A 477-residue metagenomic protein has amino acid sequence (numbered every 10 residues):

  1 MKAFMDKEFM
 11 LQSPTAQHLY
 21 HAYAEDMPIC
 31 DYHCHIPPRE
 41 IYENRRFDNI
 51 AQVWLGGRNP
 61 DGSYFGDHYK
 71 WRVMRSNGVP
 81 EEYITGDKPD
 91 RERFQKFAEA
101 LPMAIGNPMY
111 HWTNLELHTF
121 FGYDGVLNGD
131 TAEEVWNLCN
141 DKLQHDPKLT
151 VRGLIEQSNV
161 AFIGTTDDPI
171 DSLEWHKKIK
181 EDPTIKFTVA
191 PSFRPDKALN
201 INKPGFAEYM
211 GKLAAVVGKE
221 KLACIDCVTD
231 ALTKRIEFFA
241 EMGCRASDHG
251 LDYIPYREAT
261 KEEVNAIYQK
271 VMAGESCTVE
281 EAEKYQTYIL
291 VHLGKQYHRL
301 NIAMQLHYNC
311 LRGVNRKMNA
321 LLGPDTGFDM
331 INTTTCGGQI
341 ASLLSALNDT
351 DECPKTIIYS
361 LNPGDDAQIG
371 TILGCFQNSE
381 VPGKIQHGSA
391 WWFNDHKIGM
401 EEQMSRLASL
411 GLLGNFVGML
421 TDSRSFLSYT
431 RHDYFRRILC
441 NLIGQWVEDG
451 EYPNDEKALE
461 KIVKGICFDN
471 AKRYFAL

Functional and structural regions predicted by a protein language model:
K2-L300, E352-P354, I358-G370, G374-L477: Metal-cofactor-binding active-site regions of metalloenzymes
E43-N44, K317-N319: Short secondary-structure transition/capping segments
V279, F328-T334: A short acidic, glycine-rich active-site loop that binds or catalyzes chemistry on phosphate/adenosine moieties
M304-L306: C-terminal amphipathic alpha-helical interaction region
C310, N315: Hard-cation-handling environments
N319-G327: Short glycine/proline- and charge-enriched loop/turn segments that cap or connect secondary-structure elements
T334-I340: Divalent-cation-assisted or electrostatically stabilized phosphate/pyrophosphate-binding catalytic cores
L343-D349: Short, basic/hydrophobic alpha-helical segments
